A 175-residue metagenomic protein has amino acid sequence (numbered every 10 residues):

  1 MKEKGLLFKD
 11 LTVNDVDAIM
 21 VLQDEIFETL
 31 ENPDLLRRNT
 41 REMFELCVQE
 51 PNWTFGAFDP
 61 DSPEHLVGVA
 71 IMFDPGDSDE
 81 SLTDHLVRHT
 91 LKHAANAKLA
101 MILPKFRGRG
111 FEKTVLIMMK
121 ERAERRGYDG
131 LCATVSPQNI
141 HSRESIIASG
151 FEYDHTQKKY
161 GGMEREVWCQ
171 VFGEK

Functional and structural regions predicted by a protein language model:
M1-D17, V21, E174-K175: Conserved N-terminal entry element of GNAT/NAT acetyltransferase domains
E31-P60, I71: Active-site rim helix/loop that mediates acceptor-substrate recognition in acyltransferases
H65, V69-L99, R107: Conserved acyl-donor/pantetheine-binding loop and adjacent beta-alpha core of acyl/acetyltransferases and related
L99-I102, G108-E121, E144, A148: Conserved acetyl-CoA-binding loop-helix of GNAT-fold acetyltransferases
R107, A133-R143, G161: Conserved beta-strand-loop-alpha-helix junction that forms the acyl-donor binding cleft
K113, R125, P137-H155: Conserved active-site alpha-helix within GNAT-family acetyltransferase domains
A123-V135: Conserved GNAT acetyl-CoA-binding A-motif
K158-K175: C-terminal "cap" of GNAT-fold acetyltransferases
